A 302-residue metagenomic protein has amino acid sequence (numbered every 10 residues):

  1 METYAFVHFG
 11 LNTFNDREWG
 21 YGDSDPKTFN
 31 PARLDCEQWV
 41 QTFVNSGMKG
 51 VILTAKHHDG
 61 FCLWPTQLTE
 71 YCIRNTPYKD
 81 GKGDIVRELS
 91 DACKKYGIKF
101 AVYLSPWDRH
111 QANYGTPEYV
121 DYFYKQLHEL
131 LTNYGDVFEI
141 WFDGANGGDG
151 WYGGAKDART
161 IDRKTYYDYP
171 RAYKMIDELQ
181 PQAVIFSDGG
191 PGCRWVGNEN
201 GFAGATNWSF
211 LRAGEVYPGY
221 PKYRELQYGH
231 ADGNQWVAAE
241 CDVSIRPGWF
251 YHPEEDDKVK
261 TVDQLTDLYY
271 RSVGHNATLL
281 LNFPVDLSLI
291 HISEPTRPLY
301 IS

Functional and structural regions predicted by a protein language model:
M1-S293, R297: Mature catalytic domains of secreted/periplasmic carbohydrate-active enzymes
I301-S302: Hydrophobic alpha-helical segments, chiefly the membrane-spanning helices and signal/signal-anchor peptides
